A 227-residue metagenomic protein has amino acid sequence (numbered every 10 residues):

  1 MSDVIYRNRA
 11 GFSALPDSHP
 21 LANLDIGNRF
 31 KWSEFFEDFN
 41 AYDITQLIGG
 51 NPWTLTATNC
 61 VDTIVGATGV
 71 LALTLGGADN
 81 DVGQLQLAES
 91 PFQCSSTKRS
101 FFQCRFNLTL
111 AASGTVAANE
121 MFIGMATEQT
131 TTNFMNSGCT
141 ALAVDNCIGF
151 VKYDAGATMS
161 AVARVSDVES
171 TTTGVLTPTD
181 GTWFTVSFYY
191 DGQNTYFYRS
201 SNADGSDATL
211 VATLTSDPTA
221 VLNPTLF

Functional and structural regions predicted by a protein language model:
Y6-T54: Extracellular carbohydrate-recognition regions
K31-E34, R99-Q103, W183-T185: Intrinsic-disorder/low-complexity, polar/charged segments enriched in Ser/Thr/Lys/Arg/Asp/Glu/Gln
V61-G83: Short carbohydrate-recognition loop motifs
L75-T158: Secretory/extracellular carbohydrate-interaction modules and structurally similar beta-sandwich "look-alikes"
G124-E128, V162-R164, Y198-N202: Predominantly extracellular/luminal cell-surface or secreted proteins
A161-T185: Short, aromatic/His-centered strand-loop micro-motif at the edge of beta-sheets
T182-Y196: Localized edge beta-strand/strand-to-loop motifs within extracellular or lumenal beta-rich domains
V211-F227: Flexible glycan-contacting loops in extracellular carbohydrate-active proteins
